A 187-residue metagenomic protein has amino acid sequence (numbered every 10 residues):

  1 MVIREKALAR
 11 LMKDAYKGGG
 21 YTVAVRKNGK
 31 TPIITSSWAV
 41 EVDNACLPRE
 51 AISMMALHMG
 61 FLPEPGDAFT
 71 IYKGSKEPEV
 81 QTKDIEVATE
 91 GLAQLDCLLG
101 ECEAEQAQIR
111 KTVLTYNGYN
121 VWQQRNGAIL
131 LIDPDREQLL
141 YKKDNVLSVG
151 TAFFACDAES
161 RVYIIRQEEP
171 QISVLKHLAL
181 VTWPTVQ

Functional and structural regions predicted by a protein language model:
M1-G29, I34-V42: Intrinsically disordered, low-complexity linker/loop segments enriched in Gly/Pro and charged/polar residues
N28, T35-A39, A45-C46, A51-Q187: C-terminal functional regions that serve as terminal interaction/effector modules
